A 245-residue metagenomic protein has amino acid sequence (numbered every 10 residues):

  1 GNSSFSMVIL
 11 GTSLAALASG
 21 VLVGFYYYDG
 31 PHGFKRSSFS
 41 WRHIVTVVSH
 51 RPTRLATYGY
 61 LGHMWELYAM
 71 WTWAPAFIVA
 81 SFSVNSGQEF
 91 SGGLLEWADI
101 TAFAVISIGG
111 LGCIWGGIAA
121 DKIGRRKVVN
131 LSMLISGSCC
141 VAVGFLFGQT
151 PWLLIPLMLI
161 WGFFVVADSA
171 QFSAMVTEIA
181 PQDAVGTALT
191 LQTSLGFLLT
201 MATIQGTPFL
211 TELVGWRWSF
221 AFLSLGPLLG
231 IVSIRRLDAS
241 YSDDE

Functional and structural regions predicted by a protein language model:
G1-S13, Q88, G92-L94, G206-G226: A membrane-interface helix-boundary motif in multi-pass transporters
S13-G33, G230-D238: C-terminal membrane-cytosol helix-exit motif in multi-pass small-molecule transporters
G24-S49, D243-E245: Flexible cytoplasmic inter-helical loops of multi-pass small-molecule transporters
P52-G110, S173, T203-I204: Extracytoplasmic gate region of multi-pass secondary transporters
L61, F103-S107, L134, T190-L198: Transmembrane alpha-helical cores of Major Facilitator Superfamily
G112-G124, T211: Helix-to-loop junctions at the C-terminal end of transmembrane segments in multipass secondary transporters
I123-M175: C-terminal transmembrane helical hairpin of 12-TM major facilitator-type secondary transporters
I179-L213: A late C-terminal transmembrane helix in Major Facilitator Superfamily
